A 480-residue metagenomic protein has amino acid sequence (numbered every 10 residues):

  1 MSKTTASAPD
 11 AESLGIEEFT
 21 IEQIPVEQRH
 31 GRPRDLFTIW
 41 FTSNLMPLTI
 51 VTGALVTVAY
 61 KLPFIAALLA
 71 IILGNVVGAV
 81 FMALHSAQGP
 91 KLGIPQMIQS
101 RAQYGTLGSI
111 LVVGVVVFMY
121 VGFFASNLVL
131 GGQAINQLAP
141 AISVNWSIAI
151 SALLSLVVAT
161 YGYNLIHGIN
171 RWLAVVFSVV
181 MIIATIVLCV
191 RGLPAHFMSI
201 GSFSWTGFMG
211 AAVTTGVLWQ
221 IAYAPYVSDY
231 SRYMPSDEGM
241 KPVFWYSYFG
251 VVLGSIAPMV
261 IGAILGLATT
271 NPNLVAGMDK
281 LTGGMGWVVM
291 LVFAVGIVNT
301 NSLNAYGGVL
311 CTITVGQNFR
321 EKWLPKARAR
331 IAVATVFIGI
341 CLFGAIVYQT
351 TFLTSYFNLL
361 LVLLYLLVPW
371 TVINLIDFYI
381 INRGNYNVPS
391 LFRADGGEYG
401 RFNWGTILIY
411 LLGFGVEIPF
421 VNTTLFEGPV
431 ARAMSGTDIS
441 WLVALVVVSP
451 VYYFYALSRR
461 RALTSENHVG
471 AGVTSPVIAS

Functional and structural regions predicted by a protein language model:
M1-I65, F208-T214, R232-P242, R459-S480: Membrane-interface "cap" regions at the ends of multi-pass membrane proteins
Q23, W370-P450: C-terminal membrane-solvent junction of multi-pass transporters and transport-like membrane proteins
P33-I50, T185-R191, I200-L265, G283-A305 (+1 more regions): Hydrophobic, membrane-embedded alpha-helices of multi-pass small-molecule transporters
T57-L69, A134-I148, N164-L173, V275-G283 (+6 more regions): Transmembrane helix-loop boundary segments of multi-pass membrane transporters
M97-Y104, V129-W146, P235, N304-A334 (+1 more regions): Helix-loop-helix connectors at the membrane interface of multi-pass transporters/channels
V113-V117, L138-Y161, V175-I186, G216-V227 (+2 more regions): Transmembrane alpha-helical segments of multi-pass small-molecule transport proteins
G132, W146, I150-L188, G201-S204 (+2 more regions): Membrane-interface loop-to-helix entry segments
L253-G254, S302, V315-T350, E398-I418: Loop-to-transmembrane helix boundary motifs in multi-pass membrane proteins
